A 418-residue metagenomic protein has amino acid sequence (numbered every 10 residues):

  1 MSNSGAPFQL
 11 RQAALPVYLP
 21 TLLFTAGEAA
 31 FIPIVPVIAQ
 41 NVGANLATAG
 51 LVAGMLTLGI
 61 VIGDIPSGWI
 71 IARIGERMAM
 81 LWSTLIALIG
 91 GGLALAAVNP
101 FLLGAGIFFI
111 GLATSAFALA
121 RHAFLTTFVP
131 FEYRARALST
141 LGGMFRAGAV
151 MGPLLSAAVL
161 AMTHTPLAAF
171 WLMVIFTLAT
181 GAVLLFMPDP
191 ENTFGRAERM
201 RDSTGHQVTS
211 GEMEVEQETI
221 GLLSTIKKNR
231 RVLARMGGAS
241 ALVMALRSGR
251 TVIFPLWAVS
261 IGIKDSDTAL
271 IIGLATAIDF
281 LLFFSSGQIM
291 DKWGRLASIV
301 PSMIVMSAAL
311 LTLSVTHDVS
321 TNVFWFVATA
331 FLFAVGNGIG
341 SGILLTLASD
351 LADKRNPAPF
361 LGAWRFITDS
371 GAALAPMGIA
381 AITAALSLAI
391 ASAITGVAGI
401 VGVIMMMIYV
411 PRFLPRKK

Functional and structural regions predicted by a protein language model:
S2-R11, N192-M236: Juxtamembrane intracellular "pre-TM" segments in multi-pass secondary transporters
F8-T57, R235-A239, M244-I261: Helix-loop boundary and gating motifs at the non-cytosolic
E28, F109-R121, L332-L344: Core transmembrane helices of Major Facilitator Superfamily
T57-V61, I65, A149-V150, T276-F280 (+2 more regions): Residue-level signature of mid-helix packing/kink "hotspots" within the transmembrane helices of 12-pass Major
G63-G75, L282-R295, T383: Helix-to-loop junctions at the C-terminal end of transmembrane segments in multipass secondary transporters
A79-G92, A297-T312: Structural signature of the two symmetry-related core transmembrane helices
F108-F145: Cytoplasmic helix-loop-helix junction between adjacent transmembrane helices in 12-TM secondary transporters
A169-L185, S392-M407: Symmetry-related core transmembrane helices of the 12-TM Major Facilitator Superfamily/SLC fold
